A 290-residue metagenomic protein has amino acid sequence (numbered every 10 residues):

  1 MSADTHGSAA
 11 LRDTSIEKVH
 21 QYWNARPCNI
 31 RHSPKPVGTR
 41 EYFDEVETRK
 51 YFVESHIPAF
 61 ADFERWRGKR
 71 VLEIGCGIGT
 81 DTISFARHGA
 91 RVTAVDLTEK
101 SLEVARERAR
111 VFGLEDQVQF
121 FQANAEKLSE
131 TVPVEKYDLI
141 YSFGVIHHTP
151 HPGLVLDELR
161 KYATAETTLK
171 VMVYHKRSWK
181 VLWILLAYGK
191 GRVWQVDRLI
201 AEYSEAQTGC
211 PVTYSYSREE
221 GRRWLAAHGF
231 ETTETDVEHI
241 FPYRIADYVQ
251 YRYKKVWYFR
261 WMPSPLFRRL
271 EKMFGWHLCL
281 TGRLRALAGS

Functional and structural regions predicted by a protein language model:
M1-V46: N-terminal, positively charged/glycine-rich alpha-helical extensions of SAM-dependent methyltransferases
V37-K69: Conserved alpha-helix/loop element of class I SAM-dependent methyltransferases that forms part of the SAM/SAH-binding
W66-L128: Class I SAM-dependent methyltransferase SAM/SAH-binding core
E130-L139: A short acidic, Gly/Pro-enriched loop at the edge of an enzyme's catalytic core that lines a small-molecule cofactor
L139-P152: A short SAM/SAH-binding and catalytic strip from SAM-dependent methyltransferases
G153-T168: A short glycine-rich, Lys/Arg-flanked "PGG" loop and its adjoining helix->strand segment in the class I
T168-D197: Conserved class I S-adenosyl-L-methionine
A187-G191, Q195-T213, R218-A227, T232-S290: A C-terminal cap/extension of S-adenosyl-L-methionine-dependent methyltransferases that defines the acceptor-substrate
